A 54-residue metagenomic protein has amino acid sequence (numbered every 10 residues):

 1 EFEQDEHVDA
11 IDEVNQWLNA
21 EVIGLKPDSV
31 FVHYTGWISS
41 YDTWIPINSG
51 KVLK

Functional and structural regions predicted by a protein language model:
E1-K54: Eukaryotic chromatin- and chromosome-associated nuclear factors, especially histone mark writers/erasers/readers
